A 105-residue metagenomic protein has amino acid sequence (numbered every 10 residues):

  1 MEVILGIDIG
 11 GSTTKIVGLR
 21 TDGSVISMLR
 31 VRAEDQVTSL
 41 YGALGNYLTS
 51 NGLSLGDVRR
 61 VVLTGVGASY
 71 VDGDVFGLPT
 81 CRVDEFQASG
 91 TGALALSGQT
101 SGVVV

Functional and structural regions predicted by a protein language model:
E2-D8, V58-V62, G102-V105: Short glycine-aspartate micro-motif
V3-G42: Short glycine-rich, Thr/Ser-proximal phosphate-binding strand/loop in the N-terminal lobe of ATP-dependent enzymes
G6, G65-G67, G92: Glycine-centered flexibility motif
S12-T13, G67-S69, L94: Gly/Ser/Thr-rich beta-alpha loop segments that engage phosphate groups in nucleotides
S24, G45, T49-L53, A95-Q99: Generic secondary-structure signature for well-ordered alpha-helical cores
S27-A33, L44, N51-E85: Short beta-strand-loop/turn "lid" adjacent to the catalytic site in phosphate-handling enzymes
L40-Y47, S89-A93: Generic hydrophobic alpha-helical segments
V71, F76-G77, C81-V105: Conserved phosphate-binding catalytic cores of ATP/NTP-utilizing and phosphoryl-transfer enzymes
